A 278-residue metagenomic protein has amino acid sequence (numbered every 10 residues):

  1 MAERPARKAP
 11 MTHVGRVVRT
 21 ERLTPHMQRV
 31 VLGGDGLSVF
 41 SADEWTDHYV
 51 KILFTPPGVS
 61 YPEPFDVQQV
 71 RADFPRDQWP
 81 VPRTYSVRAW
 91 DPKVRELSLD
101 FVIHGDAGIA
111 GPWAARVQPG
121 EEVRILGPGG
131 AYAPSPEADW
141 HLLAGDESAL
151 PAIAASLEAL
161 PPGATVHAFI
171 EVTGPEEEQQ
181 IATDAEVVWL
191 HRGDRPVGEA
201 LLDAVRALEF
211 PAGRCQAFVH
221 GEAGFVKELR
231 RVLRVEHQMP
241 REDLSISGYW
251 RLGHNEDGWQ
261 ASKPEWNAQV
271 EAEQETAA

Functional and structural regions predicted by a protein language model:
M1-A278: Extended, composition-driven regions rather than compact fold-specific motifs
